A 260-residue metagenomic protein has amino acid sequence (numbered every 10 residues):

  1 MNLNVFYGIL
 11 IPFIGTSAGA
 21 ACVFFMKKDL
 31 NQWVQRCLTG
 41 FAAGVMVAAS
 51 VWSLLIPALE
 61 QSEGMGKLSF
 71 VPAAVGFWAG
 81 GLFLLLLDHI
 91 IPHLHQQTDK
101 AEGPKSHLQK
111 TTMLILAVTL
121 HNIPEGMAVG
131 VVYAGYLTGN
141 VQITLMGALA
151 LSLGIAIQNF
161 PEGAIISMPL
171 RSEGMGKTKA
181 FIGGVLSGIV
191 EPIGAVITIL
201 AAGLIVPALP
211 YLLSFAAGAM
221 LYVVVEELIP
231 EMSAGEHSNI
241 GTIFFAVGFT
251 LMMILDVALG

Functional and structural regions predicted by a protein language model:
M1-G260: Intrinsically disordered, metal-sensing/regulatory segments
